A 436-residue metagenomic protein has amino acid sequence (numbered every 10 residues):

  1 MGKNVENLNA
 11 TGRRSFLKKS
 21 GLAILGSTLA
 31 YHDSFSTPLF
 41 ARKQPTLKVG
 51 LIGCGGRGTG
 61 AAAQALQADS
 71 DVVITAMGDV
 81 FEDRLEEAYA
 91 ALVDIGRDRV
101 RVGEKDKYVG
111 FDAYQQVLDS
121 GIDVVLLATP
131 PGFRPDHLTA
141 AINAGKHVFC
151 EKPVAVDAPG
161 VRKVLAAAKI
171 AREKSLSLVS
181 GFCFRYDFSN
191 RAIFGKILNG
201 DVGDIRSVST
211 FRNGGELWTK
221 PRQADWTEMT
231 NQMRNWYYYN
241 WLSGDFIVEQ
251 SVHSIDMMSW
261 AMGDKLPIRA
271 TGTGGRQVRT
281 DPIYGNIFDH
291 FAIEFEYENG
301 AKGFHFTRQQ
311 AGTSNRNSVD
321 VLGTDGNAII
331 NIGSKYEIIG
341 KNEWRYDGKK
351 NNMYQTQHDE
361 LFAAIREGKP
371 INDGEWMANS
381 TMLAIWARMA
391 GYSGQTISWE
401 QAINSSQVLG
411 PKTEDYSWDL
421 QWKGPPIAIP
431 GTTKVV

Functional and structural regions predicted by a protein language model:
K3-I24: N-terminal secretory signal peptides and thylakoid transit peptides that target proteins across membranes
S20-A23, S27-T28, G60, E249 (+5 more regions): C-terminal helical cap and adjacent loop that interface with cofactors, partners, or active-site loops
A23-R99, M258, T432-V436: N-terminal Rossmann-like dinucleotide-binding module
G53, R57, E173-S180, F184-G285 (+6 more regions): Predominantly a Rossmann-like dinucleotide-binding segment in NAD(P)-dependent oxidoreductases
I95-L127: A structured beta-alpha segment of the ubiquitous adenosine-cofactor-binding alpha/beta core
P131, P135-Y186, G200: Beta-strand-loop-alpha-helix segment that lines the small-molecule cofactor/substrate pocket of alpha/beta enzymes
